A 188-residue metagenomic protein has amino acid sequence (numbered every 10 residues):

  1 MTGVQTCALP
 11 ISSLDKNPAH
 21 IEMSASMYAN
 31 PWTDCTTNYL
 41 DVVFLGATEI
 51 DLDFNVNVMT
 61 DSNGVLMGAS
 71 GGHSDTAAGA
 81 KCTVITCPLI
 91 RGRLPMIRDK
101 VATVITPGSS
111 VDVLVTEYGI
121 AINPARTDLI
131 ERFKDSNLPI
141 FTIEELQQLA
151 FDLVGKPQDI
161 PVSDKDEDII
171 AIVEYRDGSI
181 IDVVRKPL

Functional and structural regions predicted by a protein language model:
T2-G3, C7-L9: Short, small-residue-biased leader/transition segments that mark boundaries at the very start of proteins
G3, E22-A25, T142: Short, solvent-exposed coil/turn linker segments
S12-I21, V56-T60: Short, basic, glycine/proline-bearing loop/turn elements
L14, T48, V84-C87, R91 (+1 more regions): Structural signal for hydrophobic packing residues in well-ordered secondary-structure cores of soluble enzyme domains
K16-W32, V43: Phosphate/diphosphate-binding loops
W32, T36, L40-I130: C-terminal catalytic subdomain
D99-L188: ATP/nucleoside-binding phosphotransfer catalytic cores, i.e., glycine-rich phosphate-binding loops
